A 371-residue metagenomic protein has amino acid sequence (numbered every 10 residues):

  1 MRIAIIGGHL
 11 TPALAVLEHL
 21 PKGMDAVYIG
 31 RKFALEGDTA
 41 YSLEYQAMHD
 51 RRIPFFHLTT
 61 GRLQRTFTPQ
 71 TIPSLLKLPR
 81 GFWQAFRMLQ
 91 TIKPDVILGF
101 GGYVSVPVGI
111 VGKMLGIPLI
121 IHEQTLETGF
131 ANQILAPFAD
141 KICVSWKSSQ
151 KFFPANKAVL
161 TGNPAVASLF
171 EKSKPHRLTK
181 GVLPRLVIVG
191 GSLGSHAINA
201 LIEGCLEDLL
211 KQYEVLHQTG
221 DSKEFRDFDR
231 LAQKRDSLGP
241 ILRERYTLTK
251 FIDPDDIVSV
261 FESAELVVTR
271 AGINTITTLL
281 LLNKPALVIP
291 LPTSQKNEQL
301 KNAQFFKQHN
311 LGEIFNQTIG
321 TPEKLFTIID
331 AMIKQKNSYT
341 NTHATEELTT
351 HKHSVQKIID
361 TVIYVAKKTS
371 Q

Functional and structural regions predicted by a protein language model:
I5, D25-L75, N316-T318: Conserved nucleotide-sugar phosphate-binding/catalytic loop shared by glycosyltransferases and other
D25, P54, K113-K174: Active-site-proximal region of nucleotide-activated glycan assembly enzymes, centered on histidine/acidic-rich loops
L35-Y41, K174, K180-L266, L300-A303 (+1 more regions): Donor-nucleotide binding loops and adjacent catalytic segments primarily of GT-B fold Leloir glycosyltransferases
T60-V96: An amphipathic, basic-hydrophobic alpha-helix
Q84-L98, V104-I120, Q133-P137: Glycosyltransferases and closely related glycan-assembly transferases that use nucleotide-activated donors
P94-V96, F261-T275: Acidic donor-binding loop of glycosyltransferase active sites
E313, T318-T350, K368-S370: Conserved donor-nucleotide binding/catalytic region of nucleotide-linked donor-dependent transferases
T350-Q371: C-terminal alpha-helical cap of glycosyltransferases
